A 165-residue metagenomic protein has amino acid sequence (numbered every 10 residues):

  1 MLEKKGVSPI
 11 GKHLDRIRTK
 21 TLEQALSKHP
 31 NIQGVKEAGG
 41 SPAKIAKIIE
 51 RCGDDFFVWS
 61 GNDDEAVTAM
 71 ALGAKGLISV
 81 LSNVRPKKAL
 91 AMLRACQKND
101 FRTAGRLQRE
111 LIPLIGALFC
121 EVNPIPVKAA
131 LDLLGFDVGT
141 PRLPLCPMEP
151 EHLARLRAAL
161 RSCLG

Functional and structural regions predicted by a protein language model:
M1-F57: Glycine/proline-rich, positively charged, aromatic-decorated active-site loop/lid region on the catalytic face
K4, P9, L22, W59 (+3 more regions): Short, well-ordered helical secondary-structure segments
R18-T19, N62, R85: Alpha-helix initiation/capping motif
T21, I48, D64-L72: Catalytic cores of alpha/beta
K36-E37, V58-G61, I78-V80: Short, conserved beta-strand edge motifs with alternating hydrophobic and charged residues
G39-G40, W59, I115-L118: Active-site glycine- and acidic-residue-rich loops that bind and position anionic ligands or nucleotide-like cofactors
S41, N62-D63, E149: Helix N-cap/beta->alpha junction signal
V67-G165: Structured C-terminal cap/extension of enzyme domains
